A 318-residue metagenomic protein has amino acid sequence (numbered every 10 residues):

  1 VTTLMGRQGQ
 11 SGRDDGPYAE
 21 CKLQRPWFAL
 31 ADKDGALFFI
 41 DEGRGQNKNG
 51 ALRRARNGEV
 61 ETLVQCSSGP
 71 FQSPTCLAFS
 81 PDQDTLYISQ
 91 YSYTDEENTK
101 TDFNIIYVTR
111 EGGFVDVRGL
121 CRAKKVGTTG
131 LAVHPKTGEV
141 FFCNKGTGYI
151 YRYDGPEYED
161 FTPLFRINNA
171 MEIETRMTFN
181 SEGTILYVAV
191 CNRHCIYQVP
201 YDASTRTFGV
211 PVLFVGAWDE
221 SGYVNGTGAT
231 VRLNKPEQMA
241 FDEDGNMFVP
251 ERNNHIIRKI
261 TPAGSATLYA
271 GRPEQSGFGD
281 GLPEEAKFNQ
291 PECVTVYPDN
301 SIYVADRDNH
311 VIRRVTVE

Functional and structural regions predicted by a protein language model:
V1-R25, E42-K48, E59-T75, Y91-Y93 (+5 more regions): Gly/Pro-rich loop segments of beta-rich domains
A31-D34, F79-Q83, V133-T137, F179-G183 (+2 more regions): Residue-level detector of Asp-centered blade-edge/turn motifs that repeat once per structural unit in beta-propeller
A36-F39, T85-I88, E139-F142, I185-V188 (+2 more regions): Conserved beta-propeller blade signature
E42-R44, Y91-Y93, K145-G146, C191-N192 (+3 more regions): Short loop/turn segments immediately following the C-termini of beta-strands
N49-R54, D102-Y107, G148-R152, H194-Y197 (+2 more regions): A short loop-to-beta-strand structural motif that recurs across blades of beta-propeller domains
V108-G112, Y153-Y158, Q198-R206, T316-E318: Short loop/turn segments immediately following beta-strands, especially the blade-tip and inter-blade linker loops
E237-A240, P250-I256: Loop/turn-rich, solvent-exposed surfaces of beta-rich toroidal or solenoidal domains
Q290-E318: Blade-level signature of beta-propeller repeat domains, shared across WD40, Kelch, NHL, RCC1 and BNR/Asp-box propellers
